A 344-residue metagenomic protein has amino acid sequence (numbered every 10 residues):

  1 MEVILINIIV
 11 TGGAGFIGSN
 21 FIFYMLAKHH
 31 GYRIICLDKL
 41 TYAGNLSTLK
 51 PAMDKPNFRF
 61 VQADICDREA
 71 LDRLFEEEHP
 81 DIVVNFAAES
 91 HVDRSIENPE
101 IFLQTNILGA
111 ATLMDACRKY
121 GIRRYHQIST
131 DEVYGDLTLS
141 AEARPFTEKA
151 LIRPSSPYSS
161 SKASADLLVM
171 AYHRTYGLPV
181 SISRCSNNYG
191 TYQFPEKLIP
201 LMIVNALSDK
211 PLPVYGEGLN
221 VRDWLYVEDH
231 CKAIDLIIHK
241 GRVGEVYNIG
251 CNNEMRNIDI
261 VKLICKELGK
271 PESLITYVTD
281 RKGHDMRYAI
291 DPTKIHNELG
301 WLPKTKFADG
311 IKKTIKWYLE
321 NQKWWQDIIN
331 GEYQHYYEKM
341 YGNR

Functional and structural regions predicted by a protein language model:
M1-N188, K313, Y318-K323, D327-R344: N-terminal Rossmann-like NAD(P)+-binding domain of SDR-like oxidoreductases, especially those catalyzing
I8, K28, A63, P200 (+1 more regions): C-terminal substrate-binding subdomain of Rossmann-fold SDR/epimerase-dehydratase oxidoreductases
I17, A43-G44, E69, Q193 (+2 more regions): Residues that form or flank phosphate/diphosphate-binding pockets in enzymes that use nucleotide phosphates
G44, Y134-G135, G190, R222 (+1 more regions): Generic structural signal for helix capping and beta-alpha/helix-loop junctions
L46-L49, L137-S140, Q193-E196, I260-V261 (+1 more regions): Short aromatic-enriched loop/helix-cap "lid" or pocket-rim segments at secondary-structure transitions that line
A52, S140, P195-I203, T279: A glycine/serine/threonine-rich, flexible loop-to-helix segment that serves as the NAD(P) cofactor-binding "lid"
P154-S161, T191, P195-I199, D223-V227: The catalytic Tyr-centered alpha-helix of NAD(P)H-dependent dehydrogenases
S164, L168, Y172, M202 (+2 more regions): Hydrophobic alpha-helix immediately C-terminal to the catalytic Tyr-X-X-X-Lys motif of short-chain
